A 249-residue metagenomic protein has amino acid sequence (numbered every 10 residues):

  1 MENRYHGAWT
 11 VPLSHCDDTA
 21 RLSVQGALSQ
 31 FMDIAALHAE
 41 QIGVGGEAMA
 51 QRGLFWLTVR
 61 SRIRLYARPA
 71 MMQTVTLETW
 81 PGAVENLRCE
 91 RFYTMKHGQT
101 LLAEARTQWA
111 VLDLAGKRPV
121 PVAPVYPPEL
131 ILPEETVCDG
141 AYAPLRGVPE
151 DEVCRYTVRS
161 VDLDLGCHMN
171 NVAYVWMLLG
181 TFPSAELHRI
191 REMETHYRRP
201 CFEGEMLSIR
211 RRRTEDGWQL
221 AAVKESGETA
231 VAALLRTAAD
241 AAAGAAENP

Functional and structural regions predicted by a protein language model:
M1-T58, E104-R106, D113-R191, N248-P249: Hot-dog-fold acyl-thioester-processing enzymes
E2-H6, R62-L145, C201-G204, R212-P249: HotDog/MaoC-like acyl-thioester-processing domains
D18-R21, A67, Q73, L165-G166 (+1 more regions): Short histidine-centered beta-strand/loop micro-motifs that create catalytic or ligand/metal-coordination sites
G53-R68, R189-P200: Small beta-barrel nucleic-acid-binding modules, principally OB-folds
F182-R212, Q219: A conserved acidic, glycine/proline-rich C-terminal tail/linker
